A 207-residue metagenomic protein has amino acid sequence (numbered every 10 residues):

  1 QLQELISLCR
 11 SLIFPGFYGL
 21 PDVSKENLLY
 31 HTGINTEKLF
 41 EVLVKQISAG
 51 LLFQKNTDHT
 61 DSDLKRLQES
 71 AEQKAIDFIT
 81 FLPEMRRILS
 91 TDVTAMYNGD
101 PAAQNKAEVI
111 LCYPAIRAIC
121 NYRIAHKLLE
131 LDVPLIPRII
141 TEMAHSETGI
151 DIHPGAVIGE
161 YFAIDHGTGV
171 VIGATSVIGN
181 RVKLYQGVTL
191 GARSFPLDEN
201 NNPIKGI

Functional and structural regions predicted by a protein language model:
Q1-E142: Terminal amphipathic alpha-helical/low-complexity segments used for targeting or macromolecular assembly
A125-I207: Flexible, glycine/small-residue-enriched loop-and-beta-strand segment within the central core of proteins
